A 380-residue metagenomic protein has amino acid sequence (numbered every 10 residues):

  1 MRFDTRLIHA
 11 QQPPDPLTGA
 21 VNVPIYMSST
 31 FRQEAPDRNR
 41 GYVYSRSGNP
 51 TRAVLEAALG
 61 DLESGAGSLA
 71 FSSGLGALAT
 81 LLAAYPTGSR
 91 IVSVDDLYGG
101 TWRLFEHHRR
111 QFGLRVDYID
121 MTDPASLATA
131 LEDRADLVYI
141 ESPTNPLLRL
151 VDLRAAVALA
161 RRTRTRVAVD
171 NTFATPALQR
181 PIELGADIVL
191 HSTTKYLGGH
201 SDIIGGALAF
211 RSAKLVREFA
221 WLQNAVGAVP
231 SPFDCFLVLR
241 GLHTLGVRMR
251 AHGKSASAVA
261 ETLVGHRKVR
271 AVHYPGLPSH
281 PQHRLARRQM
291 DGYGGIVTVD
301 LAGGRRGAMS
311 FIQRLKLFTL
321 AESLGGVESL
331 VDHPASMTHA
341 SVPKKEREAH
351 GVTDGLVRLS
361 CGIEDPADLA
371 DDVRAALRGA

Functional and structural regions predicted by a protein language model:
M1-Y42, N49: N-terminal glycine-rich, Lys/His-bearing helix-loop that initiates the first secondary-structure elements of many
F3, L7-V21, R306-E346: C-terminal core of ALDH-fold dehydrogenases
I25-Y26, Q33-V54, A58-D61, L330-G355: Glycine-rich phosphate/pyrophosphate-binding loop and adjacent beta-alpha nucleotide/cofactor-binding cores
T30-A79, A84, G100-R109: Conserved N-terminal alpha-helix of the aminotransferase class I/II PLP-enzyme fold
S68-K268: Conserved PLP-enzyme active-site core in the AAT-like
E106, R115-D117, Q313, S329-A380: PLP-dependent enzyme catalytic core of the Aspartate aminotransferase-like
V238-V247, G295-A302, R358-G362: Short, well-ordered beta-strand elements within core beta-sheets of diverse protein domains
S257-G325, V342-E348: Conserved small-domain helix->loop->beta segment predominantly found in fold-type I
